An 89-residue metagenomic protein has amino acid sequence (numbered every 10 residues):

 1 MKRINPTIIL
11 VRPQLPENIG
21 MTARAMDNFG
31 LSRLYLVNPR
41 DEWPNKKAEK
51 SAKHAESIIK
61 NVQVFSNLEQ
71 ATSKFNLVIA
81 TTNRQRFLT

Functional and structural regions predicted by a protein language model:
K2-I8: Extreme N-terminal starter segment of soluble prokaryotic enzymes
I8-L10, L36, A80: Structural beta-sheet core signal
P13, N38-D41, N83-R84: Short, ordered loop/turn segments at secondary-structure junctions
Q14-M21: Amphipathic alpha-helical repeat scaffolds
N18, M26, A71: Conserved RecA-like P-loop NTPase ATPase core
T22-R24, S66: Short secondary-structure capping/turn segments at boundaries of alpha-helices and beta-strands
N28-P44: Small/aliphatic-rich secondary-structure junction motif
K46-T89: S-adenosyl-L-methionine/SAH cofactor-binding core of RNA-modifying enzymes
